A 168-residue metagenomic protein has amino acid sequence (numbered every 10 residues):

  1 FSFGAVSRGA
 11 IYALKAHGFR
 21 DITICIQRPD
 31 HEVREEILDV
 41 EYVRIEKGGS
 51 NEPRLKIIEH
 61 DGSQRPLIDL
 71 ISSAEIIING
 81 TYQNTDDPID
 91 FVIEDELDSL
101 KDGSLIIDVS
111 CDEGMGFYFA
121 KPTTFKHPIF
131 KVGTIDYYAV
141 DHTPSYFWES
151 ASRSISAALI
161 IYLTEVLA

Functional and structural regions predicted by a protein language model:
F1, A5, G9, S72 (+3 more regions): Conserved active-site and cofactor/substrate-binding residues in soluble primary-metabolism enzymes
F1-N79: Glycine-rich phosphate/diphosphate-binding loop of Rossmann-like nucleotide-binding domains
V6-I11, T85-F91, G114-M115: Short glycine/serine/threonine-rich phosphate/pyrophosphate-binding segments that cradle anionic phosphate groups
I11, I68, E75, D98 (+1 more regions): Predominant activation on well-ordered alpha-helical scaffold segments within soluble catalytic domains
A13-H17, D39, I93-L97, P122-T124 (+1 more regions): Short, solvent-exposed amphipathic alpha-helical segments in soluble enzyme and RNA/protein-processing domains
K15-F19, I76, Q83, D102 (+2 more regions): Generic secondary-structure signature for well-ordered alpha-helical cores
I68-Y82, D86-S104: Rossmann-fold NAD(P) dinucleotide-binding segment
L105, S110-A168: Adenosine-phosphate binding glycine-rich loop
